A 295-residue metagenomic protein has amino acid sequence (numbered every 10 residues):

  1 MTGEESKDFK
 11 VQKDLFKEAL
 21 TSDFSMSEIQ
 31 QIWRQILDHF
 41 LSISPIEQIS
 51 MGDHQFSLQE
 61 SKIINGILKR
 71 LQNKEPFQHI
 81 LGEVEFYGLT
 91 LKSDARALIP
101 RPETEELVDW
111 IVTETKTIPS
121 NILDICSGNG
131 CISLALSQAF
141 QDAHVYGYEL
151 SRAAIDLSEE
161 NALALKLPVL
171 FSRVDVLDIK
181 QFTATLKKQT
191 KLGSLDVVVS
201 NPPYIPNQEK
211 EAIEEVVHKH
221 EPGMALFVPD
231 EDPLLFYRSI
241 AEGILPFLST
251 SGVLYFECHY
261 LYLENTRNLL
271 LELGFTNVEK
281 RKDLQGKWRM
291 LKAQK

Functional and structural regions predicted by a protein language model:
T2-L81: N-terminal auxiliary segments of SAM/dcSAM-dependent transferases
K13, W33-R34, I64, F77 (+7 more regions): A general structural signal for well-ordered alpha-helical segments in protein cores
L15, Q35, I63-G66, E106 (+5 more regions): Alpha-helical elements of Rossmann-like donor-binding domains used by nucleotide-donor carbohydrate transfer enzymes
S44, M51, E75-P76, L81 (+6 more regions): Residue-level signal for pocket-adjacent positions within structured domains
G52, N65-Q141, V145-E160, K292: SAM-dependent Rossmann-like transferase core, predominantly class I methyltransferases with a strong bias toward
S57-K62, E114-N121, D142, T183-G193: Short, glycine- and charge-enriched coil/turn segments that flank and shape catalytic ligand pockets
E60, P100-E103, F236, Y262: An acidic site on a long C-lobe helix of protein kinase domains
A143-H144, Y148-K295: S-adenosylmethionine
